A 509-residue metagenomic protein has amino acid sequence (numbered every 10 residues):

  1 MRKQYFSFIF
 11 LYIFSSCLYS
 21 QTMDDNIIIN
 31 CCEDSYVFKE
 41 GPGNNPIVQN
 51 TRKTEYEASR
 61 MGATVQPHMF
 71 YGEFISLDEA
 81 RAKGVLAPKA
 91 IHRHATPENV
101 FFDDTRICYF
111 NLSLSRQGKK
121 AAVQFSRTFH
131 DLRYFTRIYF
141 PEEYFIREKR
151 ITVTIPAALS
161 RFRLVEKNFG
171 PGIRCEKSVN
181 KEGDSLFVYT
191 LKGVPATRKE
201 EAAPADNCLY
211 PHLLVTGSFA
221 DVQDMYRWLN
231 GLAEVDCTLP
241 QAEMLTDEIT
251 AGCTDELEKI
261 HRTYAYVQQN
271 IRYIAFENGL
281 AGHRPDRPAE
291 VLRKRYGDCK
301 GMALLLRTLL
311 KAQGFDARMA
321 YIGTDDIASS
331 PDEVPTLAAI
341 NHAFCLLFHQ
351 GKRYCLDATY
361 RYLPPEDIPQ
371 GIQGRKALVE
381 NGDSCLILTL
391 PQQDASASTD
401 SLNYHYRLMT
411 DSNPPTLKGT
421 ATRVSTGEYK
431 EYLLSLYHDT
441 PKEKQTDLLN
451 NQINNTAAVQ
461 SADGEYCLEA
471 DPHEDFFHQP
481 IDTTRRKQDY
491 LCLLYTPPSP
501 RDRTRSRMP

Functional and structural regions predicted by a protein language model:
M1-T22: Bacterial Sec-dependent N-terminal signal peptides
S7, I13, Y189, S499-P500: Intrinsically disordered and other compositionally biased segments
Q21-F219, L239-A242, L304-L491: Beta-strand-rich, non-transmembrane domain signature
D221-K294, Q313, N341: Secondary-structure boundary elements
Y495-T504: Conserved small/polar residues in nucleotide/adenosyl-binding loops
R507-M508: Hydrophobic alpha-helical segments, chiefly the membrane-spanning helices and signal/signal-anchor peptides
